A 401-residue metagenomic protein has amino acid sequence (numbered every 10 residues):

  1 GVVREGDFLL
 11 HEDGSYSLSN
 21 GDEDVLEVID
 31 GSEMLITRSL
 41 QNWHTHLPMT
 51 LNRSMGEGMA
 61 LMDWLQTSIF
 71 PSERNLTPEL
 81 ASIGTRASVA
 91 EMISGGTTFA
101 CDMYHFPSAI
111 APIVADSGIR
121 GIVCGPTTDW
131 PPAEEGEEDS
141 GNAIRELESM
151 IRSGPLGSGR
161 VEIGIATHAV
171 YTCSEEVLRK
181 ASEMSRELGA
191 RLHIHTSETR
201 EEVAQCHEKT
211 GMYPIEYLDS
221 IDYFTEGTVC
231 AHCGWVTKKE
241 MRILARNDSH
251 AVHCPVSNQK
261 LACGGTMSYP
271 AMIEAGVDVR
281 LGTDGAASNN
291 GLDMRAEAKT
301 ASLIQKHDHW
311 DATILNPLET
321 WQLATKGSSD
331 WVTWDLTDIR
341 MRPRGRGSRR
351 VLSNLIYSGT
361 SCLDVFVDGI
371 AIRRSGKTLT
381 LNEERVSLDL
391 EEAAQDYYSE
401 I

Functional and structural regions predicted by a protein language model:
G1-D24, L35: N-terminal metal-binding scaffold of metallo-dependent hydrolase/deaminase domains
G21-D63, R86, I93-S94: Replace "His-x-His-based motif
L51-I83, I122-S140, R200-G227, N247-H250 (+1 more regions): Active-site gating loops and adjacent loop-to-helix segments of metal-dependent hydrolytic enzymes
R53-I119, A143-G157, E391-S399: Alpha-helical scaffold segments that flank or form the walls of functional sites
T85-M92, H250, N258-C263, Q305-G345 (+1 more regions): C-terminal helical cap
A109-K239: Metal-coordinating catalytic core of metallo-dependent amide/deamination hydrolases
L192-T199, A262-G264, A271-E297, K326-T333: Short acidic/histidine-rich active-site segments
D330-L379, E383-S387: C-terminal cap of metal-dependent C-N hydrolases
